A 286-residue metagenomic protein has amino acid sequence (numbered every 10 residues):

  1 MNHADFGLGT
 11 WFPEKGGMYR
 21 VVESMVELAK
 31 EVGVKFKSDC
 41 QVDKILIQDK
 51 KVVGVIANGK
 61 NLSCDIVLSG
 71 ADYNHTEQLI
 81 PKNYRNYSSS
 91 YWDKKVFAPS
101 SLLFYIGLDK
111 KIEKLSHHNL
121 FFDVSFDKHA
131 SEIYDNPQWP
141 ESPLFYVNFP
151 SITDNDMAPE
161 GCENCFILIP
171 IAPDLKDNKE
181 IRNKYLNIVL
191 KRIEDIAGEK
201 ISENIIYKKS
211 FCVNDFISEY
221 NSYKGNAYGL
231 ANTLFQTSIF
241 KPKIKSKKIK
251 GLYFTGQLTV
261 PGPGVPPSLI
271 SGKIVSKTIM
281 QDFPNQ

Functional and structural regions predicted by a protein language model:
N2-V52, N58: Helical element adjacent to the flavin cofactor pocket in flavoenzyme catalytic cores
H3-P13, P170-N178, F254-V260: Glycine- and acidic
D43-A158: Mid-domain catalytic core of redox enzymes that form a hydrophobic substrate pocket/lid adjacent to a catalytic redox
I47, Q281-Q286: Active-site-proximal substrate-binding core of FAD-dependent oxidoreductases
L68, I106, I167, I193 (+3 more regions): Hydrophobic, well-ordered secondary-structure elements that form the walls of internal hydrophobic environments
D109-N214: C-terminal segments that line or cap access tunnels to active or ligand-binding sites in enzymes and enzyme-associated
P140-Y146, E199-P261: A glycine-rich dinucleotide-binding beta-alpha-beta segment and adjacent secondary-structure elements that constitute
Q257-M280: A conserved FAD-binding loop/helix module that cradles the flavin
